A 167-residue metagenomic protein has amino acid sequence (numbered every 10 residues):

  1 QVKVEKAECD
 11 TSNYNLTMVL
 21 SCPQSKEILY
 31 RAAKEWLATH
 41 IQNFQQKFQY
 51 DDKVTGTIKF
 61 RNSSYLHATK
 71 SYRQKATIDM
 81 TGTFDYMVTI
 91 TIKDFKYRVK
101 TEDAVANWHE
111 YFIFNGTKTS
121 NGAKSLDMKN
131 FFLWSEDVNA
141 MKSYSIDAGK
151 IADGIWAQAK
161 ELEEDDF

Functional and structural regions predicted by a protein language model:
Q1-F167: Ser/Thr-rich, low-complexity intrinsically disordered terminal regions
